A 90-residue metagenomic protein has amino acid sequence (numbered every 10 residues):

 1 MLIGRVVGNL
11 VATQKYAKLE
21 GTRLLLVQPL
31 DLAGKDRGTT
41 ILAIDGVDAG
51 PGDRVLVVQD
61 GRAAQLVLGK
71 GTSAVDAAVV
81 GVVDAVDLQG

Functional and structural regions predicted by a protein language model:
M1-K35: N-terminal first-folded block
K15, D45, G69: Short, flexible, glycine/charge-rich loop motifs used to bind or transfer phosphoryl groups or to couple energy/partner
Q28-P29, D45, Q59: Pocket-edge structural micro-motifs
T39-I44: Short alpha-helix capping/helix-loop boundary micro-motifs
L56-G90: C-terminal structural segments of small proteins and small subunits
